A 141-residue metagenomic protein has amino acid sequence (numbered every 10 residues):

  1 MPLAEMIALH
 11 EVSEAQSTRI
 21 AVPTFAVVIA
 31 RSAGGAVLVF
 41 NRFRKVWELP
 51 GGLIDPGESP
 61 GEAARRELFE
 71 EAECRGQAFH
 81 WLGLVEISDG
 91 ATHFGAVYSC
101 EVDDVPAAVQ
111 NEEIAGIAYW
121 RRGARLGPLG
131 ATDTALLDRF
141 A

Functional and structural regions predicted by a protein language model:
M1-V27: Acidic, metal-coordinating catalytic segment for phosphate/diphosphate chemistry, firing primarily on the Nudix
E5-I7, T24-A26, G34, F94-A96 (+1 more regions): Change "...and in nucleic-acid phosphodiester-cleaving endonucleases..." to "...and in nucleic-acid processing enzymes
A21, I29-A30, F40, Q110: Generic structural signal for beta-strand residues in well-ordered domains
V22, E48, N111-E113: Short glycine-enriched loop/turn motifs at secondary-structure junctions
P23-T24, R42, L49, A91-H93: Short, solvent-exposed coil/turn segments
V28-A30, L38, C100, Y119: Conserved hydrophobic "DFG−1" position in protein kinase catalytic cores
R31-E70: Conserved Nudix-box catalytic region and its N-terminal flanking loop in Nudix hydrolases and closely related
I54-F140: Unchanged
